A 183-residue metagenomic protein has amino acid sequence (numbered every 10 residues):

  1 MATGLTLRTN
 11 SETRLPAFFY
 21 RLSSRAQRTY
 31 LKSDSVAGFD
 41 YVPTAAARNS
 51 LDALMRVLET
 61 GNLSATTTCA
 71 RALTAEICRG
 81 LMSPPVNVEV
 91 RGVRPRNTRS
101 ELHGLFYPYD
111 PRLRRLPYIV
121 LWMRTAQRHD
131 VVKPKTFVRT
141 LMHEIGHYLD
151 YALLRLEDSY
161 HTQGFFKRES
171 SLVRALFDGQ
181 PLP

Functional and structural regions predicted by a protein language model:
M1-G61: N-terminal low-structure segments adjacent to metalloprotease catalytic domains across cellular compartments
T60-L63, L156-D158: Short, flexible/disordered intra-domain loops and linkers
G61-V120, F177-P183: Auxiliary, metal-adjacent structural segments of Zn-dependent hydrolase domains
T67, K135, D158: Flexible, glycine- and charge-enriched loops at secondary-structure boundaries
R96-K135, Y148-Y151, H161-R168: Active-site scaffold of zinc-dependent metalloenzymes
T136-I145: Short alpha-helical catalytic segment bearing the HExxH-like zincin motif of zinc-dependent metalloproteases
I145-G146, D150, V173: Short amphipathic alpha-helical signal-transduction/dimerization elements
L156-P183: Post-HExxH zinc-binding segment in Zn-dependent metallohydrolases
